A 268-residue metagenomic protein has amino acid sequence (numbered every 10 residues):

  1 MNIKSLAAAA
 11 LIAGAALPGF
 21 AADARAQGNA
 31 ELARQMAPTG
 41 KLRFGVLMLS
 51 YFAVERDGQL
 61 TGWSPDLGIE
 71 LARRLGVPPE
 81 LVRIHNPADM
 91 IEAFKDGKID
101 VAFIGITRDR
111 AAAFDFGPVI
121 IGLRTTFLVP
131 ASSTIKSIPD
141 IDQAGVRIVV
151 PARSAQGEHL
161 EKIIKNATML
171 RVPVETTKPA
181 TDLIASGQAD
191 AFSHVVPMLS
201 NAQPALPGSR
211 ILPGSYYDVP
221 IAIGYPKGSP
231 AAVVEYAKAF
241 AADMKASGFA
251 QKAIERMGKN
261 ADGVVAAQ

Functional and structural regions predicted by a protein language model:
A26-G105, P173, Y236, M244-S247 (+1 more regions): Extracytoplasmic small-molecule ligand-binding "clamshell" domains of the periplasmic binding protein/Venus flytrap
Q27, A155-E175, G208-L212, A242-Q268: Ligand-binding clefts/hinges and TM-proximal coupling segments of bilobed small-molecule sensing domains
Q27, G62-R74, P139-Q143, R147 (+2 more regions): Extended ligand-binding regions for polar small-molecule ligands
R43-Y51, G58-R74, I106, T126-E175 (+1 more regions): Bilobed "Venus flytrap"/periplasmic-binding protein-like clamshell domains and structurally analogous long
M48, I121-V129, V196, S200-A242 (+1 more regions): Periplasmic-binding protein-like
I69, R73, P78-D142, R210-S215: Acidic, polar ligand-binding/catalytic clefts
L81-E92, I135-K136, L170-S186, V219: Short helix-initiation/N-cap motifs at beta->coil->alpha
A88, I104-A113, H159-K162, A185-Y217: A ligand-binding cleft/hinge motif common to bilobed small-molecule-binding domains
